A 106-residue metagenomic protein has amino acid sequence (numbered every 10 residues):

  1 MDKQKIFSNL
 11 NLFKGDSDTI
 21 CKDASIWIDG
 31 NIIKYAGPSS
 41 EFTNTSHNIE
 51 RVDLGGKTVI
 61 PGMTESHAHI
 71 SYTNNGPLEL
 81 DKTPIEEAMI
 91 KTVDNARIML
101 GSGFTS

Functional and structural regions predicted by a protein language model:
D2-Q4, D16-I60: Histidine-rich, glycine-flanked metal-binding segment
L10, I26, N31, G56 (+2 more regions): Divalent metal-coordination and catalytic microenvironments
T58-S106: Metal-associated gating/positioning segment near the N- to mid-region
